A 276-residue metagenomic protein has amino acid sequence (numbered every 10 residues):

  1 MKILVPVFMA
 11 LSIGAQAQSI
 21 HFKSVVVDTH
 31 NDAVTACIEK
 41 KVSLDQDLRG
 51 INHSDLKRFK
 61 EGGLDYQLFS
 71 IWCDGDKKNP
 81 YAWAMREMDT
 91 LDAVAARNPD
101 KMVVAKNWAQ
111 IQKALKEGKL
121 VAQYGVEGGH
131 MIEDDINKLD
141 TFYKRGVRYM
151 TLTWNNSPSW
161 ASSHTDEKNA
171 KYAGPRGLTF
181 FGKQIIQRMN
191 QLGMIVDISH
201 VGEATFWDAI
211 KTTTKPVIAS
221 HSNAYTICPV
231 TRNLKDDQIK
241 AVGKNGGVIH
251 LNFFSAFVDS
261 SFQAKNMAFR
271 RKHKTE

Functional and structural regions predicted by a protein language model:
M1-I20: Bacterial Sec-dependent N-terminal signal peptides
S12-G14, V26, V217: A composition/secondary-structure signal for short, hydrophobic, low-basic-content segments with alpha-helix propensity
A17-Y172, P229-E276: N-terminal hydrophobic targeting/anchoring segments and the immediately downstream early-domain regions of hydrolases
D134-K144, K168-I218, T231-G247: Histidine/acidic residue-rich metal-binding segments in metalloenzymes
T153, S199, S220-S222, N252: Generic beta-strand/beta-sheet core signal
E203-A204, A224-T226, S255-V258: Short, catalytically relevant binding-site loops at active-site mouths
